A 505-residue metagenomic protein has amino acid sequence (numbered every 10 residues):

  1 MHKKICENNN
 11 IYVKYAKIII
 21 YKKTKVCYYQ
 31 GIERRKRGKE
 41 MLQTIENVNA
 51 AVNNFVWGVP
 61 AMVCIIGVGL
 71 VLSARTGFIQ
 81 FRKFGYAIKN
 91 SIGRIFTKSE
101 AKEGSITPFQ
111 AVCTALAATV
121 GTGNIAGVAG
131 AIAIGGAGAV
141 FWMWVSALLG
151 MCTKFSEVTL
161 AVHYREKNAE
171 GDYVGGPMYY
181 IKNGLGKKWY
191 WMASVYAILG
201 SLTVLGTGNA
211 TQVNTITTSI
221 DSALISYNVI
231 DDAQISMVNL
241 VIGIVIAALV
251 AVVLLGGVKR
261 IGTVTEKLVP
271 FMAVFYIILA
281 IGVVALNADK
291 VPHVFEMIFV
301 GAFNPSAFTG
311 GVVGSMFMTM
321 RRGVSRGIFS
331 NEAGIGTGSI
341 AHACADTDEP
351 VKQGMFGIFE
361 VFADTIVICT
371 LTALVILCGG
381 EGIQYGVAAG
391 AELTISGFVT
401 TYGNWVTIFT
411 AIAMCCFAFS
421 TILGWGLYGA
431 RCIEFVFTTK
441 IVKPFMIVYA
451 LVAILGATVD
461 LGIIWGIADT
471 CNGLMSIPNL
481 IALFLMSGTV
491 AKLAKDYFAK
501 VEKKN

Functional and structural regions predicted by a protein language model:
K17, Y28, I32, R37-T122 (+4 more regions): N-terminal alpha-helical transmembrane segments of multi-pass membrane transport and channel/translocase proteins
L42-I45, R75-Q80, G123-V128, A137 (+7 more regions): Transmembrane helix-loop junctions in multi-pass membrane proteins
C64-I88, V213-I220, M237-N287, V291-F299 (+3 more regions): Membrane-interface loop-to-helix entry segments
L72-S73, S146-G171, M178, K182-N214 (+2 more regions): Helix-loop-helix module between adjacent transmembrane segments
F78-I106, G130-V140, W144, C152-G186 (+4 more regions): Flexible loop linkers connecting adjacent transmembrane helices in multi-pass alpha-helical membrane transporters
S99-I134, L160-G184, V195-S201, V313-F362: Alpha-helical membrane segments and immediately flanking helix-loop junctions that form or couple to the substrate/ion
L149-E157, G243-V258, V269-D289, S325-R326 (+2 more regions): Selective recognition of specific alpha-helical transmembrane segments in multi-pass small-molecule
F155-A169, I281-M297, P305-G311, C344-A345 (+1 more regions): Extracellular/periplasmic helix-exit of transmembrane alpha-helices
